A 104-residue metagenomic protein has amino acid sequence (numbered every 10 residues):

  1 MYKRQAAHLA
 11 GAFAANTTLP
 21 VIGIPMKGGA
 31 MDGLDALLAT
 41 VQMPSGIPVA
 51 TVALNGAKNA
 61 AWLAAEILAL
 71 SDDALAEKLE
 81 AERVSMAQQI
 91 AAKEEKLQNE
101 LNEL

Functional and structural regions predicted by a protein language model:
M1-Q5: Conserved small/polar residues in nucleotide/adenosyl-binding loops
A6, G28-G29, A57: A short acidic, glycine/proline-enriched capping/turn motif at secondary-structure boundaries, especially helix N-cap
A7-L19: Short Gly/Thr/Asp-enriched flexible loops that form oxyanion-binding sites at enzyme active sites
A15, I22, S71-L75: Amphipathic, positively biased hydrophobic alpha-helical segments used for protein targeting and membrane insertion
N16-S45: Glycine/small-residue-rich loop that forms an oxyanion/phosphate-binding "nest" at active or ligand-binding sites
L34-L104: C-terminal binding/interaction regions
